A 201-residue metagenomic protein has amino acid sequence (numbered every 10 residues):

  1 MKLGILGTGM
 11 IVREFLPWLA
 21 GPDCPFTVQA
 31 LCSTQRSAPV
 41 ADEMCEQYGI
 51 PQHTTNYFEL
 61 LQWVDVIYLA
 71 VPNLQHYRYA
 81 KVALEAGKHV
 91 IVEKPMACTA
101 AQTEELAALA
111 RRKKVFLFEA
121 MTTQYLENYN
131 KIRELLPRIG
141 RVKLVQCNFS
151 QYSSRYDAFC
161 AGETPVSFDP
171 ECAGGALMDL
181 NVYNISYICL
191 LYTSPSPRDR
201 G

Functional and structural regions predicted by a protein language model:
M1-Q47: N-terminal Rossmann-like dinucleotide-binding module
F26-V28, V64, V142: Core-facing hydrophobic residues within beta-strands of well-ordered domains
A41, Y79, L106, I132 (+1 more regions): Aromatic/hydrophobic pocket-lining residues that form π-stacking "cages" and hydrophobic walls in ligand
I50-A107: Beta-loop-alpha module in the N-terminal Rossmann-like domain of NAD(P)-dependent dehydrogenases, especially those
E105-T122, K143-L144: Rossmann-fold dehydrogenase core element
T123-L191: Predominantly a Rossmann-like dinucleotide-binding segment in NAD(P)-dependent oxidoreductases
Y192-G201: Single conserved hydrophobic/aromatic residue that forms the stacking wall/gate of nucleotide- or nucleobase-binding
